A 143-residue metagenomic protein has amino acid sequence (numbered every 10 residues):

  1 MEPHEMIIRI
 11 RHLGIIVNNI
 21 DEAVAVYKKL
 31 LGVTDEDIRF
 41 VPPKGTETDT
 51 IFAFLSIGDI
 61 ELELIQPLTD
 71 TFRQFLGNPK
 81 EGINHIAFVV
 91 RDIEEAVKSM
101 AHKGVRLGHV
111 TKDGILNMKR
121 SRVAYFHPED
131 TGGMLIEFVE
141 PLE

Functional and structural regions predicted by a protein language model:
M1-E5, R73-P79: Short, flexible, solvent-exposed loop/turn segments with mixed acidic/basic and small polar residues
M1-T48: Long, hydrophobic N-terminal alpha-helical segment
E2-M6, A53-F54, V97-E143: Vicinal oxygen chelate
I10-N18, A53-S56, F75-E95, A124: Vicinal oxygen chelate
D21-R39, G77-I83, V89-G108: Extended intrinsically disordered, low-complexity coil regions enriched in Ser, Thr, Gly, Ala and often Pro
V33-D35, I60, T71-R73, T131-L135: Short loop/beta submotifs within extracellular cysteine-rich repeat domains
G45-E63: Short, well-structured hydrophobic secondary-structure segments
L64-T71, I136-P141: Amphipathic N-proximal alpha-helical interface segments
